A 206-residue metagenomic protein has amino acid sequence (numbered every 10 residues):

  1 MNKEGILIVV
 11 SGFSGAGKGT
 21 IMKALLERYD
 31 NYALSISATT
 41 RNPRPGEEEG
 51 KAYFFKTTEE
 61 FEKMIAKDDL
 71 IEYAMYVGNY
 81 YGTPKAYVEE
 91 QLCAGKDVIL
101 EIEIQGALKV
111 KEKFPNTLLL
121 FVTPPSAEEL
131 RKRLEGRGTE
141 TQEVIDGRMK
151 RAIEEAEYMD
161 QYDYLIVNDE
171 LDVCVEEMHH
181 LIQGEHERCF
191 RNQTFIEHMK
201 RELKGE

Functional and structural regions predicted by a protein language model:
L7-V9: Short hydrophobic/aromatic beta-strand immediately N-terminal to the Walker A/P-loop
S11-F13: P-loop (Walker A) phosphate-binding loop of NTP-binding proteins
A16: ATP-binding Walker
G19: Walker A/P-loop
E27-I36: Post-Walker A helix-loop "phosphate-sensing" segment adjacent to the P-loop in P-loop NTPases
T39-V98, Q105-L108: ATP-dependent small-molecule kinase phosphotransfer cores that center on conserved nucleotide phosphate-binding segments
V98-E103, E112-G136, V167-E170: Conserved phosphate-donor/acceptor-positioning beta-strand/loop module used by diverse small-molecule
T139, E154-E206: NTP-dependent small-molecule kinase module
